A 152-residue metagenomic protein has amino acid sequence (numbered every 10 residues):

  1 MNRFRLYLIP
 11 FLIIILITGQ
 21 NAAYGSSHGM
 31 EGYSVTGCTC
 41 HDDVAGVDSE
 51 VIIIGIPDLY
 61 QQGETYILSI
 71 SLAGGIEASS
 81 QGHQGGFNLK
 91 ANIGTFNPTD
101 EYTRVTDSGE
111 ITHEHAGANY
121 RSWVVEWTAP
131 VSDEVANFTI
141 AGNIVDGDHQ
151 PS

Functional and structural regions predicted by a protein language model:
M1-N2: N-terminal hydrophobic targeting signals that begin at the initiator methionine
R5-L6, P10, I14-S152: Sequence context surrounding c-type heme c attachment/ligation sites in exported
